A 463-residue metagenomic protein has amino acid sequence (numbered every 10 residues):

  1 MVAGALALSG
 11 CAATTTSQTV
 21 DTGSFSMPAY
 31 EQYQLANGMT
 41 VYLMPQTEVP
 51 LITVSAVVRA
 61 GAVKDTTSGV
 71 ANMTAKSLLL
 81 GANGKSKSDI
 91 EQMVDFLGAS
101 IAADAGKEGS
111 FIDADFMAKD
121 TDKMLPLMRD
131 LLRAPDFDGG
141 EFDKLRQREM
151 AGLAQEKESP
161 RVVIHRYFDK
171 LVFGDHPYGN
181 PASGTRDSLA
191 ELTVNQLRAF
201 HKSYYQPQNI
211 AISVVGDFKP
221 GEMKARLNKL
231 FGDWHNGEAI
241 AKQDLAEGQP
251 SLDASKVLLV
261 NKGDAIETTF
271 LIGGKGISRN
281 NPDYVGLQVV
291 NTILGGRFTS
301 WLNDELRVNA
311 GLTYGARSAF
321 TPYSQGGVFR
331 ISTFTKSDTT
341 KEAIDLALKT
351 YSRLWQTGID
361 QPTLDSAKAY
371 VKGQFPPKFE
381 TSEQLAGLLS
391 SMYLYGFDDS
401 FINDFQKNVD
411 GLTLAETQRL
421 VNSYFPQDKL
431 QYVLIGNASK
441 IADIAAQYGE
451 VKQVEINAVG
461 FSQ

Functional and structural regions predicted by a protein language model:
M1-A13: Gram-negative bacterial Sec-dependent N-terminal signal peptides
C11-G23, A211-G216, T333, D365-Q463: C-terminal regions of mature proteins
A12-K64, N83-D120, D143, Q155-N209 (+5 more regions): Non-catalytic beta-strand/loop surface segments
G69-K85: Active-site SXXK
R129-F137, L230-E238, K349-G358, Y448-N457: A common structural junction motif
T333-D360: Extended amphipathic alpha-helical segments enriched in small hydrophobics
